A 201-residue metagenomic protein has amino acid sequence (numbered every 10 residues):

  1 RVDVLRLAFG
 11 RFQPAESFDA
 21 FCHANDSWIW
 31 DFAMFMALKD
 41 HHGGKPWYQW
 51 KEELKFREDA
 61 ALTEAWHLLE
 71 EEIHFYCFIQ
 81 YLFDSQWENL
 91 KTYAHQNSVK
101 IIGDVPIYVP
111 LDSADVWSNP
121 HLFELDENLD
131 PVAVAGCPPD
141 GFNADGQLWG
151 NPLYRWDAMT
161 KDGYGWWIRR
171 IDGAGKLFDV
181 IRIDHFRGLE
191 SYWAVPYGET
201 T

Functional and structural regions predicted by a protein language model:
R1-D84, V109-T201: Alpha-amylase-like alpha-glycosidases and glucanotransferases acting on alpha-linked glucans and related
Y76, Q80-V109: Conserved, well-ordered alpha-helix/loop/beta-strand core segments that scaffold catalytic motifs
